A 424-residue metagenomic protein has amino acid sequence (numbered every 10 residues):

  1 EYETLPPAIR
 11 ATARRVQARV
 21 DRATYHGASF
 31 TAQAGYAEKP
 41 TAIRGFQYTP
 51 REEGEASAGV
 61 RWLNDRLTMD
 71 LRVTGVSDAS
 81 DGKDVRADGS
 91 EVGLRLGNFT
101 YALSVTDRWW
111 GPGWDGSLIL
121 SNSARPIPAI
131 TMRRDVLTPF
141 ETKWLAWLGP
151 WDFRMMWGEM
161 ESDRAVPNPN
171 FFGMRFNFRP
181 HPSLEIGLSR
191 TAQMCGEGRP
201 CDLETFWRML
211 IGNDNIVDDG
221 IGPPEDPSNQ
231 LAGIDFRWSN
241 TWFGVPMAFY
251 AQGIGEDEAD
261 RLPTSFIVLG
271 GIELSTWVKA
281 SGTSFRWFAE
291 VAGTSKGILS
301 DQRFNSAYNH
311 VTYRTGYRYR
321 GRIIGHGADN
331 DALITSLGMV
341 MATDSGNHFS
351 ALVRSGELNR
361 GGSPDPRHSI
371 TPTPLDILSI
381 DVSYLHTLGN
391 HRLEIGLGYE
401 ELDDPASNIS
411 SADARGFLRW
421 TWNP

Functional and structural regions predicted by a protein language model:
E1-Y48: N-terminal periplasmic/intermembrane-space "pro-region" immediately following the signal or transit peptide
A28-Q47, T68-A79, Y101-W109, G113-S117 (+6 more regions): Transmembrane beta-strand segments that form the barrel wall of outer-membrane beta-barrel proteins
R44-Y48, G59, D78-S80, E91 (+9 more regions): Outer-membrane beta-barrel proteins
T49-P150: Well-ordered mid-protein domain cores that form the structural environment of catalytic cofactors
W109, A129-R314, N330-L337, A342 (+3 more regions): Signature for the C-terminal beta-barrel architecture of outer-membrane proteins
F176, H386, S410-P424: Outer-membrane beta-barrel "beta-signal"
G316, R320: Acidic, glycine-enriched catalytic cores built around paired aspartates
I377-D404: C-terminal structured domain segments
